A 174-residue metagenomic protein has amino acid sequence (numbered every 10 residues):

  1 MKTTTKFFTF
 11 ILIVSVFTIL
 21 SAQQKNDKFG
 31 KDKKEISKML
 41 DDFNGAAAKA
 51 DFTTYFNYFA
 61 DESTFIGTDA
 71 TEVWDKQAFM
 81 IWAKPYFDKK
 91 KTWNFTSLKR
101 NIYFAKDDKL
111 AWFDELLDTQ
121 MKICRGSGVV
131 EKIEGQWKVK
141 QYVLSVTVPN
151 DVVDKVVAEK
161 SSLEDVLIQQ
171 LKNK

Functional and structural regions predicted by a protein language model:
M1-D27: Bacterial Sec-dependent N-terminal signal peptides
S21-N57, N150-V153, V157-K174: Short, low-complexity N-terminal intrinsically disordered segments enriched in polar/charged residues
F43, Y55-F56, S63, F79 (+3 more regions): Hydrophobic pocket/interface hotspot
F59, D69, K99, K106 (+3 more regions): A mature extracytoplasmic/lumenal domain signature
T64-W74, P85-T92: A short gly/proline-enriched turn/hairpin at secondary-structure junctions
M80-I123: Surface-exposed, charged secondary-structure patches
D107-A111, K122, G128, K132-I133 (+1 more regions): Extended, well-structured beta-strand/loop surface patches that form recognition or cofactor-anchoring regions within
I123-D154: Short beta-strand edge/turn micro-motifs at domain boundaries
